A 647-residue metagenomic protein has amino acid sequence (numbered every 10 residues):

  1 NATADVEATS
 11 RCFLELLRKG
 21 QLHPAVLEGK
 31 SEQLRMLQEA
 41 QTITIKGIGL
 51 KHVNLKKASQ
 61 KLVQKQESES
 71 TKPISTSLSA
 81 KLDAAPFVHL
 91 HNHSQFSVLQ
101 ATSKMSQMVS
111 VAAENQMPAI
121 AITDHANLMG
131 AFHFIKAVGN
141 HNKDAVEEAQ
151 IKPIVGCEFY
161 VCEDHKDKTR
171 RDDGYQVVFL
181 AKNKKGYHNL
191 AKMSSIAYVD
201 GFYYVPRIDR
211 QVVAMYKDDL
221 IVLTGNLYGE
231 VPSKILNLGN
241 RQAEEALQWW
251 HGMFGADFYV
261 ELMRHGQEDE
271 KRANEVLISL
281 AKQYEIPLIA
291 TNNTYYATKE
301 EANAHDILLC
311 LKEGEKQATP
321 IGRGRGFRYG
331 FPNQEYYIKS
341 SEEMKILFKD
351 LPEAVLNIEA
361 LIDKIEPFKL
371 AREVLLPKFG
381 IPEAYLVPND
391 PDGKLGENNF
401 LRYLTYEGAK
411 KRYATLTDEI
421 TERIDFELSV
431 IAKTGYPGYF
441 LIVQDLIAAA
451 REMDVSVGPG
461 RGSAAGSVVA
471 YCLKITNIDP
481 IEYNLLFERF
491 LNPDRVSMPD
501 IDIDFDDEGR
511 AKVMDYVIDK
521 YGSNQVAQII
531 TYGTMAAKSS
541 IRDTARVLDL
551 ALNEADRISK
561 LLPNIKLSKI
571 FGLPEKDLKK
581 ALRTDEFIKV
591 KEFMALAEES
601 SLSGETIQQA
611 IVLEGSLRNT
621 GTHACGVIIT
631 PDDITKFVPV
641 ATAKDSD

Functional and structural regions predicted by a protein language model:
N1-I43: Acidic, Mg2+-coordinating catalytic module of metal-dependent nucleases/exonucleases that use a two-metal-ion mechanism
L27-F87, N142-E148: Acidic, low-complexity intrinsically disordered tails
Q66-D647: Alpha-helical scaffold/interaction cores of sigma-54-like transcription cofactors and many family A DNA polymerases
